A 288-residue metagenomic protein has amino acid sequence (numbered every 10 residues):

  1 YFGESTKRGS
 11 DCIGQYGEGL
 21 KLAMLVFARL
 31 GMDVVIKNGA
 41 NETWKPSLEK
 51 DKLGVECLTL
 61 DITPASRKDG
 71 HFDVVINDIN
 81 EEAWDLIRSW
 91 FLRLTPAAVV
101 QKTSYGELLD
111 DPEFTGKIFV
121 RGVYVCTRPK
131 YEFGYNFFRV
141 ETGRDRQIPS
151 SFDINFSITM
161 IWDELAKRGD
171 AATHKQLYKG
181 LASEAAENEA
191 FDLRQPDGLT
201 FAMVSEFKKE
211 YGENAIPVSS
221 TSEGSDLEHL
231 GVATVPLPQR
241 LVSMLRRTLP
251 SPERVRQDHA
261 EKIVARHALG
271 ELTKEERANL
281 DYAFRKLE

Functional and structural regions predicted by a protein language model:
Y1-D78, E82-A83: GHKL (Bergerat-fold) ATPase N-terminal catalytic module, capturing the glycine-rich phosphate-binding loop and acidic
E56-P64, V75-Q239, L245-E288: GHKL/Histidine-kinase-like ATPase module
